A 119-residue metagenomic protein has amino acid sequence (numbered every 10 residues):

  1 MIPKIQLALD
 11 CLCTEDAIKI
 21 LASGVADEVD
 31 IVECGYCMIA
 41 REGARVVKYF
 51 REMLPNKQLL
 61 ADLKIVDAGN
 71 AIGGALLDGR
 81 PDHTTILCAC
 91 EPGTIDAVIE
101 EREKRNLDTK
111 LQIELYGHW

Functional and structural regions predicted by a protein language model:
M1-A61, I65-G69: Conserved N-terminal beta1-alpha1 strand-loop-helix module at the mouth
I5, A68-W119: Conserved anion-binding
